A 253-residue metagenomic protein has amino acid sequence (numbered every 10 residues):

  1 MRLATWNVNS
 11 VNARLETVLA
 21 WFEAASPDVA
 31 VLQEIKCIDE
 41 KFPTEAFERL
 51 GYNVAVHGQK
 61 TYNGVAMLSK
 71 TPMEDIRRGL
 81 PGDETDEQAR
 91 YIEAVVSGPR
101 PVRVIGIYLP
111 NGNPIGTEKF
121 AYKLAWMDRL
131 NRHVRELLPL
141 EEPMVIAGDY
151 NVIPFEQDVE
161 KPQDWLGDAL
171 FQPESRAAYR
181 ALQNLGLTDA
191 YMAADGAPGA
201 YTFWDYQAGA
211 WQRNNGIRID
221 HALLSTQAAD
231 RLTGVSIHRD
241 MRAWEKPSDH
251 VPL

Functional and structural regions predicted by a protein language model:
M1-S10, P101-G116, A147, H250: Active-site-proximal beta-strand elements of phosphoester/diester hydrolases
W6-N7, F22-E40, V104, H133-E156 (+3 more regions): Active-site beta-strand/loop signature of hydrolases that rely on acidic residues for catalysis
V11-A13, C37-K41, I115, I153-P154 (+2 more regions): Active-site environment of divalent metal-dependent phosphoester hydrolases
N12-A24: Short, acidic/polar
A20-F22, R90-P99, R129-E142: Short amphipathic alpha-helices and their capping/turn segments at secondary-structure boundaries
A24, K41, I76-D83, E156-L253: Metal-dependent phosphoester-hydrolase catalytic domains
I35-I38, F42-P114: Structured beta-strand-rich core segments of catalytic domains in phosphoester-bond hydrolases
P81-G82, L109-M127, Q163-D168: Surface-exposed cleft-lining segments at the edges of enzyme active sites
